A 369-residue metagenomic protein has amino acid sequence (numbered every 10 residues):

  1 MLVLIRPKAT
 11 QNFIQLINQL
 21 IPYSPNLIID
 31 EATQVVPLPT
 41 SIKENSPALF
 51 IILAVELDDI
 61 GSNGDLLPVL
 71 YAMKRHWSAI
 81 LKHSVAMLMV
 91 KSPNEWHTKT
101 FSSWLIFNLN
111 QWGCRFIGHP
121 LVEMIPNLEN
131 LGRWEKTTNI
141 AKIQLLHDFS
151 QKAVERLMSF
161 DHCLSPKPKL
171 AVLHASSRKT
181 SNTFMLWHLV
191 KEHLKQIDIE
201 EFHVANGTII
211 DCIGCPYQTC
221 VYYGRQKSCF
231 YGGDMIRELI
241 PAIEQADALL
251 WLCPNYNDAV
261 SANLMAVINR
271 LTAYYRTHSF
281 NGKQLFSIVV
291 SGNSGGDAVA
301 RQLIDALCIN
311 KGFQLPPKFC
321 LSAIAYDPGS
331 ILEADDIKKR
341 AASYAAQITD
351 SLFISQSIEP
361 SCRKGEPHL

Functional and structural regions predicted by a protein language model:
M1-R75, D148-Y274, S330-L369: N-terminal beta1-alpha1-beta2 submodule of the flavodoxin-like/Rossmannoid cofactor-binding fold
I21-E31, A79-I80, F107-G118, E192-I199 (+1 more regions): Structural alpha-beta junctions
I28-V36, F116-P126, E201-A205, L315-I324: A generic structural motif
E44-N45, I60, D65-S92, W96-K99 (+1 more regions): General detector of N-terminal leader/presequence modules that precede the first folded domain
L81-K82, C163-K167, F280-N281: Short, flexible coil/linker segments at domain boundaries that flank nucleotide/cofactor-interacting
S84-N130, I140-F149, F280-C320: Short, glycine-/small-residue-rich phosphate/pyrophosphate-handling segment
I125-W134, A248, L321-P328: A short small-residue
T272-E366: Long, contiguous alpha-helical scaffold regions
